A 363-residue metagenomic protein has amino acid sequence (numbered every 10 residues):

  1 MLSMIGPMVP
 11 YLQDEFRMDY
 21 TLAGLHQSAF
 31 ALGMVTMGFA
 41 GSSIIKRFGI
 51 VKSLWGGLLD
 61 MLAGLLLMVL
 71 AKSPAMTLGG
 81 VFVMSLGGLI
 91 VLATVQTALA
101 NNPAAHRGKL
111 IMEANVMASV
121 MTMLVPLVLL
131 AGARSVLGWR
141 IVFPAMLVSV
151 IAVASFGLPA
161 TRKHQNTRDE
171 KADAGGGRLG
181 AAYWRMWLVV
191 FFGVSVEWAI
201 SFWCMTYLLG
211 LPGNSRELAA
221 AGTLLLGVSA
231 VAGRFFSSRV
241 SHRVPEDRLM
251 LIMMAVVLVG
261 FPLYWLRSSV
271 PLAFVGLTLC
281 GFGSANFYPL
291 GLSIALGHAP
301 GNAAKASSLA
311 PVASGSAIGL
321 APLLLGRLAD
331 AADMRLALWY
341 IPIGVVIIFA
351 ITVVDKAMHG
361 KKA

Functional and structural regions predicted by a protein language model:
I5-G6, A181-A232: Extracytoplasmic gate region of multi-pass secondary transporters
L12-Q13, I44-I45, V128-V136, L208-L209 (+2 more regions): Interfacial helix-cap and linker-helix signal at transmembrane-aqueous boundaries of multi-pass secondary transporters
R17, G49, L70-A75, A104 (+4 more regions): Helix-breaking motifs and short loop linkers at transmembrane-helix boundaries and internal kinks in secondary membrane
T36-A75: Conserved MFS/SLC helix-loop-helix module at the cytosolic interface between two early adjacent transmembrane helices
M37-I50, G233-P245, A329-D330: Helix-to-loop junctions at the C-terminal end of transmembrane segments in multipass secondary transporters
G64, A75-V83, P271-L279: Paired small-residue
I90-P103, N286-A299: Intracellular juxtamembrane helix-capping segments at the cytosolic ends of symmetry-related transmembrane helices
A105-H106, E113-R162: Helix-loop-helix hairpin linking two adjacent transmembrane segments in secondary transporters
